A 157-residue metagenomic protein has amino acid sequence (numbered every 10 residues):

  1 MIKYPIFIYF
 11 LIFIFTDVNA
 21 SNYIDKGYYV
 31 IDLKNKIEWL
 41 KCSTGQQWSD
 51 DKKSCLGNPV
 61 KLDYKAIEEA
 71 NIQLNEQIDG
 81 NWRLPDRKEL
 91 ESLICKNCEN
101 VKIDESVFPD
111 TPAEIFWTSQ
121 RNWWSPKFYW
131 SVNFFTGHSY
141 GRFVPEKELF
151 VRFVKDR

Functional and structural regions predicted by a protein language model:
Y4-I14: Sec-dependent N-terminal signal peptides
T16-A20: Sec/Tat signal peptide C-region and signal peptidase I cleavage site
S21-G27: Short N-terminal "domain-start" leader segments that mark the transition from disordered tails or signal peptides into
Y28, L33-R83, R87-L90, I94-K96: Short aromatic-cysteine micro-motif
K36-W39, W117-T118, F153: Bulky hydrophobic/aromatic "packing anchor" residues in well-ordered structure
E68-N81, R87-F134, R142, D156: An exposed tryptophan-centered "aromatic clamp" motif
S139-P145: Short, exposed beta-strand-loop hairpins at the edges of beta-sheets in extracellular/periplasmic proteins
P145-D156: Short, low-complexity, Pro/Ser/Thr/Gly-rich segments in the mature regions of secreted, periplasmic
